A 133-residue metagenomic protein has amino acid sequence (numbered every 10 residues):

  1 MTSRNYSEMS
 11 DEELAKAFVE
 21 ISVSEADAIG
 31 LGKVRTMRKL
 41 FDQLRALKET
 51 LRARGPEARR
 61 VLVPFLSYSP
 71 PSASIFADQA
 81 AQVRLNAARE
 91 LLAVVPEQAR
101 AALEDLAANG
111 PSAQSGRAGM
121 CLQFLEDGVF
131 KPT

Functional and structural regions predicted by a protein language model:
T2-Y6, E12-A15, A53-I75, P96-A108 (+1 more regions): Amphipathic alpha-helical scaffolding segments comprising HEAT/armadillo-like alpha-solenoid repeats
K16-R45, A77: HEAT-repeat alpha-solenoid elements in large eukaryotic scaffold proteins
E20, S24, A53, A93 (+1 more regions): Positions within ordered alpha-helical repeat solenoids
K33, M37, Q43-L51, L91 (+2 more regions): Hydrophobic core/packing positions within alpha-helical solenoid repeats
V63, A87-R89, G119: Hydrophobic core positions within HEAT/HEAT-like alpha-solenoid repeats
Q79-A80, G110-P111: Short inter-helical turns and helix N-cap capping residues of alpha-solenoid HEAT/ARM repeat scaffolds
